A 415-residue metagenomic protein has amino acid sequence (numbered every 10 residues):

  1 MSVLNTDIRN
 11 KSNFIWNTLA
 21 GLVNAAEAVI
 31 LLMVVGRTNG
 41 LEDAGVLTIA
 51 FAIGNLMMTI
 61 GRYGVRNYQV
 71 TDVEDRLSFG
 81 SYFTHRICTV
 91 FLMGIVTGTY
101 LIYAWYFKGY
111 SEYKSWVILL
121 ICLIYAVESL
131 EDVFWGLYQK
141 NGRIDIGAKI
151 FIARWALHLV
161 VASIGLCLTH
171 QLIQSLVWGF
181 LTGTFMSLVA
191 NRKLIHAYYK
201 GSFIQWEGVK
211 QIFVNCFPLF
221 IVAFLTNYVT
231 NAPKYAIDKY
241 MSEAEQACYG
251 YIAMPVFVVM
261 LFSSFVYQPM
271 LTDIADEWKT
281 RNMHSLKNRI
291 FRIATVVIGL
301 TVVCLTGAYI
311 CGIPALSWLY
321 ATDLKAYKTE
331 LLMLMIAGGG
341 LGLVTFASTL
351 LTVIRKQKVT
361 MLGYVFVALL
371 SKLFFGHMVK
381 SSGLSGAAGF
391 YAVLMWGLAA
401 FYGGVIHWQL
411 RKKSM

Functional and structural regions predicted by a protein language model:
M1-N10, D145-K149, I173-S175, G179 (+4 more regions): Interhelical loop/hinge segments that connect adjacent transmembrane helices in multipass membrane
D7, K11, N67-L77, A126-F151 (+1 more regions): Membrane-interface junctions at transmembrane-helix termini in multi-pass inner-membrane proteins
I8-A25, A50, L56-A104, E112-L119 (+2 more regions): Membrane-water interface segments that mark the loop-to-transmembrane alpha-helix transition
R9-Y63, G94, F217-E243, P255-V256 (+2 more regions): Signature of the first transmembrane helix
N39-A44, Y103-I121, E243, I310-G339: Interfacial segments at transmembrane-helix termini and the short loops linking adjacent helices
M58-L77, K140, V256-R281, T352-V353: Helix-loop junctions and terminal segments of transmembrane helices in multi-pass membrane transport/translocation
R66, V133-K140, I144, L166 (+8 more regions): C-terminal transmembrane helix end/exit motif
K114-C122, A148-A197, A253, Y364-L370 (+1 more regions): Hydrophobic alpha-helical transmembrane segments
